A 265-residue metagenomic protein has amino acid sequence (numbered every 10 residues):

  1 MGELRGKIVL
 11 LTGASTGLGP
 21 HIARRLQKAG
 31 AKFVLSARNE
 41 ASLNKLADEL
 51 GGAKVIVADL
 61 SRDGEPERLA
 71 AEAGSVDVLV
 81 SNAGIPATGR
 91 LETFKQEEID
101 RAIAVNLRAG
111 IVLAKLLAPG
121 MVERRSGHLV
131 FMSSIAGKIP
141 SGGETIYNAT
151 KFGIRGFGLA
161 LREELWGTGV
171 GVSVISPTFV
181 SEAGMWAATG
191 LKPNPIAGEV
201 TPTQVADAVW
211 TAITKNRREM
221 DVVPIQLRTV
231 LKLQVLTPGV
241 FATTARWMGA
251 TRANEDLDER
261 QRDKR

Functional and structural regions predicted by a protein language model:
S15-T16: Conserved glycine-rich cofactor-binding loop
A31-K45: Conserved glycine-rich Rossmann-like NAD(P)H-binding loop of the short-chain dehydrogenase/reductase
V57-R68, Q96: The beta1-alpha1 cofactor-binding region of Rossmann-like NAD(H)/NADP(H)-dependent oxidoreductases
R90-L91, K95-I103: Substrate-binding pocket helix/loop in short-chain dehydrogenase/reductase
A114, T150: Active-site helix of classical SDR
S134: Residue(s) in the substrate-gating loop at a strand-loop-helix junction that position the organic substrate next
V174, N194-T229: C-terminal helical subdomain
